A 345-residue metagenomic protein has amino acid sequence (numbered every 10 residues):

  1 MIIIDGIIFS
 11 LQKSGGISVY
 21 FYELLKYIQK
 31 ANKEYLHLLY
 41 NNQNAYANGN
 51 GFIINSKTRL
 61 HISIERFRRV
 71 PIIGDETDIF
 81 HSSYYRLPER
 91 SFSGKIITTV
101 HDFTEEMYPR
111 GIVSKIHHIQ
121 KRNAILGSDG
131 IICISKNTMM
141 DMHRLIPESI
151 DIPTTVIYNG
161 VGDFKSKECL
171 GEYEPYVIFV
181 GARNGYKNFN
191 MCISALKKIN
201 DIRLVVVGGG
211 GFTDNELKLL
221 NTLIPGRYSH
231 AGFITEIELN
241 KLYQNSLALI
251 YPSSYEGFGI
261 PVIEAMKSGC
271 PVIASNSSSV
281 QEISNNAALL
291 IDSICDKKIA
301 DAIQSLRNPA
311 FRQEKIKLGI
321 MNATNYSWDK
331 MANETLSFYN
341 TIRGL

Functional and structural regions predicted by a protein language model:
M1-L345: Carbohydrate transferase catalytic cores enriched for Leloir-type hexosyltransferases
